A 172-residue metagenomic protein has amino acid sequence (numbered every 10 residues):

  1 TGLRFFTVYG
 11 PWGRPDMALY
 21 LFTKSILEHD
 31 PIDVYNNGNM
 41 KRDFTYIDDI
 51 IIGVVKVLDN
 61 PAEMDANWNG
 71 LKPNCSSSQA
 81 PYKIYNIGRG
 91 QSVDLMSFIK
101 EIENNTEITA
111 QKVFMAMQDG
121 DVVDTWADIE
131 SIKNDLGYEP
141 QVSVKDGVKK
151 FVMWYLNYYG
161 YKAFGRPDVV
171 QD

Functional and structural regions predicted by a protein language model:
T1-P11, D33: Conserved beta-loop-beta element that borders a ligand/cofactor-binding pocket
P11-W12, D135: Residues that scaffold the ATP/ADP-binding catalytic core of kinase and kinase-like folds
K24-D172: C-terminal substrate-binding subdomain of Rossmann-fold SDR/epimerase-dehydratase oxidoreductases
